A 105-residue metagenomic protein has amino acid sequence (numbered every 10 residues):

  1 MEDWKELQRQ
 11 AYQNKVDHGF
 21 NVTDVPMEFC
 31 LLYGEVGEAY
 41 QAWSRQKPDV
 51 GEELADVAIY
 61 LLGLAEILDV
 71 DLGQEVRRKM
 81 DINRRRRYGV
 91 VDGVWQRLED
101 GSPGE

Functional and structural regions predicted by a protein language model:
M1-E105: Flexible "arm" and connector segments at domain edges
